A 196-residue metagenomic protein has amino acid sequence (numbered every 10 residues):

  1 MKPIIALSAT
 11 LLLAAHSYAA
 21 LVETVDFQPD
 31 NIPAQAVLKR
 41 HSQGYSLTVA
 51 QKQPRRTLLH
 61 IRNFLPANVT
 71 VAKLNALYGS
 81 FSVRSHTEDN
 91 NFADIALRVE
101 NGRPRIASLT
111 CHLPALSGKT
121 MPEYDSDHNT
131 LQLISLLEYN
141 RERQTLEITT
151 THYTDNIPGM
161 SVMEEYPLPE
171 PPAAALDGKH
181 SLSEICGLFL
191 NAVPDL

Functional and structural regions predicted by a protein language model:
K2-L7: Sec-dependent signal peptide recognition, specifically the positively charged N-region followed immediately by
A14-S17: N-terminal signal peptide c-region/cleavage motif recognized by signal peptidases
A20-L21: Boundary of Sec targeting at the N-terminus
F27-P33: Acidic, glycine-anchored loop motifs typical of Ca2+
A34-V37, G79-R84: Short beta-strand elements that form the blades of beta-propeller/WD-repeat-like and other beta-sheet-rich scaffold
V71-L74: Repeated scaffold domains used in trafficking and secretory/extracellular systems, primarily beta-propellers
V83-Q144: Surface-exposed, polar helix/loop patches in the mature regions of secreted/periplasmic/lumenal proteins that form
M121-L196: Acidic, small-residue rich beta-repeat scaffolds with periodic aromatic anchors
